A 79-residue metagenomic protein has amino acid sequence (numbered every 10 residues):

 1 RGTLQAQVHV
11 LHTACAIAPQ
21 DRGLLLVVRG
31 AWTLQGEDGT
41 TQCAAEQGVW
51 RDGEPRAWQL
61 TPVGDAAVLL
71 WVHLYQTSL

Functional and structural regions predicted by a protein language model:
R1, P19-D38, E46: Glycine- and acidic-residue-biased ligand/ion/polar-headgroup-sensing regions
R1-L4, Q42, G53-L79: Ligand-binding loop in jelly-roll beta-barrel domains
R1-Q20: Conserved short histidine dyad/triad with adjacent acidic residue
A6-V8, L25, G36, L69: Generic preference for hydrophobic/aromatic residues in regular secondary structure cores
T13-A16, G36-R56: Short acidic-glycine-tyrosine-enriched beta hairpin
A14-L25, W58-A67: Short, surface-exposed loop and linker segments with low hydrophobicity and enrichment for Pro/Ser/Thr
R22-V28, Q47-W50, A67-Y75: Ordered hydrophobic segments in well-structured contexts
